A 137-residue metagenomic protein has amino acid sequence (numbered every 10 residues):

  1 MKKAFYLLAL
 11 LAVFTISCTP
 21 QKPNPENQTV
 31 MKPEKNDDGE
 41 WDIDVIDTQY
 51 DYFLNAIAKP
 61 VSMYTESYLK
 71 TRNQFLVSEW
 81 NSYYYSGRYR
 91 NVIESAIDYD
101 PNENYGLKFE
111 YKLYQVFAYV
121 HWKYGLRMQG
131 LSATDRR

Functional and structural regions predicted by a protein language model:
K2-L8: Sec-dependent signal peptide recognition, specifically the positively charged N-region followed immediately by
F14-S17: C-terminal motif of bacterial Sec signal peptides marking the signal peptidase cleavage site
T19-K22: Bacterial signal peptide processing site
Q28-V30: Juxtamembrane extracytosolic/periplasmic "stalk" immediately C-terminal to the first targeting helix
K32-Y68, A96-D100: Low-complexity, intrinsically disordered regions in eukaryotic regulatory proteins and secreted peptide precursors
P60-Y89: Mature extracytoplasmic domains of secretory-pathway proteins
F75, Y83-R137: Compact alpha-helical subdomains of small soluble proteins
